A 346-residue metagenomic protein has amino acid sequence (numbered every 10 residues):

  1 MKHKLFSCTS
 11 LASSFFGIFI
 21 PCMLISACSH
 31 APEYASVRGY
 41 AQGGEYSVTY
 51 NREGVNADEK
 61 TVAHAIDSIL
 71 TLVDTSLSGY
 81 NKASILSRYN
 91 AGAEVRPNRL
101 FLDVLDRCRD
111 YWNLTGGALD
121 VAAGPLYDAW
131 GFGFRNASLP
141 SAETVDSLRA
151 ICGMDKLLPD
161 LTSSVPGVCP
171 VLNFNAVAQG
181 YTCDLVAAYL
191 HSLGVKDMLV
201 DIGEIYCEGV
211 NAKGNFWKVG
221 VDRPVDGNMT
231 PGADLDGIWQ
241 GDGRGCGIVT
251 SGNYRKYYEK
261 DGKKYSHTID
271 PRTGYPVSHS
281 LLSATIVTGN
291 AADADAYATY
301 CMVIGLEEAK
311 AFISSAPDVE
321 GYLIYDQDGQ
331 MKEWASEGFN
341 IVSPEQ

Functional and structural regions predicted by a protein language model:
K2-F15, C22-Q346: Mature catalytic core of soluble alpha/beta enzymes
